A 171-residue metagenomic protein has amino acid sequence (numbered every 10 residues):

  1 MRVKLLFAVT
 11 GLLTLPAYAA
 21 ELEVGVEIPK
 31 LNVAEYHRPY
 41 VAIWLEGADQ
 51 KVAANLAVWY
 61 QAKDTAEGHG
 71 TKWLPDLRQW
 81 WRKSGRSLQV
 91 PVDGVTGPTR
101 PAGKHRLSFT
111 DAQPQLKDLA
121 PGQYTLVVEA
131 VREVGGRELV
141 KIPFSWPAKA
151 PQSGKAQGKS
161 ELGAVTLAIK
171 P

Functional and structural regions predicted by a protein language model:
M1-F7: Bacterial N-terminal signal peptides that target proteins for export
L13-A19: Sec/Tat signal peptide C-region and signal peptidase I cleavage site
E23-V24, T166: Secreted peptidase-domain scaffold signal
V24-Y36, W59-K63: Short amphipathic, basic-aromatic surface patches that mediate peripheral association with negatively charged
Y36-V41, P121-Q123: Short coil-to-beta strand junction motifs in C2/discoidin
A42-W44, V127: Beta-strand signatures of extracellular beta-sandwich domains
A48-L119: Structured domain cores in non-transmembrane regions
A102-L107, Q115-P171: Glycine-rich, aromatic-bearing surface loops/beta-hairpins
